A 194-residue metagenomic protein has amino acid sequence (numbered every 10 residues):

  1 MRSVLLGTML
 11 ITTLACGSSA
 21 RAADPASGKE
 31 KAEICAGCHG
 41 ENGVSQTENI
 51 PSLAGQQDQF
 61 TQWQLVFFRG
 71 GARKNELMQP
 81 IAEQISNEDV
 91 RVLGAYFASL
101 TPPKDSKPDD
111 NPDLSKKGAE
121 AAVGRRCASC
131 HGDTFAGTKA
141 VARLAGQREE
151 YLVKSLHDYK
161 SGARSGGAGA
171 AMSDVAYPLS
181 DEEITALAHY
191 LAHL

Functional and structural regions predicted by a protein language model:
M1-V4: Positively charged n-region of N-terminal signal peptides that target proteins for export
G7-A15: Bacterial N-terminal signal peptides
A22-N42, D105-D133, R148: Sequence/structural segment immediately N-terminal to covalent heme-attachment motifs in c-type and related
G43-R73, Q79-I85, F135-S161, S173 (+1 more regions): Gly/Gly-Pro-rich "capping" loops immediately C-terminal to redox-active cysteine motifs in periplasmic/lumenal
F68, Y96-F97, A122, Y159 (+1 more regions): Conserved hydrophobic/aromatic "anchor" residues that stabilize well-ordered secondary structure elements
E83-D105, E150, Y177-L194: C-terminal capping alpha-helices of c-type cytochrome domains
